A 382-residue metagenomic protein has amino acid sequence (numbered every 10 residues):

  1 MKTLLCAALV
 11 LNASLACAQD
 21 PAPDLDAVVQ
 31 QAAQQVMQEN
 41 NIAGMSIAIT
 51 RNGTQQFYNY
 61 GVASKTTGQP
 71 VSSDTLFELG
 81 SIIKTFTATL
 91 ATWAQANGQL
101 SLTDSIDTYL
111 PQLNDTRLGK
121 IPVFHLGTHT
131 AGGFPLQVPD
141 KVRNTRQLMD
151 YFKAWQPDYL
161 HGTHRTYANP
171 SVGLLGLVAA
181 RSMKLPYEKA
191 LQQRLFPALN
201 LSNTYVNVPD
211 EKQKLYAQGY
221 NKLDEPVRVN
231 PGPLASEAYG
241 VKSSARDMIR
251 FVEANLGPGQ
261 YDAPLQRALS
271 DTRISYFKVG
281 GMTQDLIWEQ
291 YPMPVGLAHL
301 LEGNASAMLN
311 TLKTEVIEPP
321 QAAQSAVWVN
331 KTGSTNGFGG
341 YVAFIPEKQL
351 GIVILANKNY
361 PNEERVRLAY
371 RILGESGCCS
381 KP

Functional and structural regions predicted by a protein language model:
M1-A7: Sec-dependent signal peptide recognition, specifically the positively charged N-region followed immediately by
A13-L15: N-terminal signal peptide c-region/cleavage motif recognized by signal peptidases
A22-F77, S101, T108, R146-D150 (+1 more regions): Short, conserved catalytic-motif segment at the N-terminal edge
Q38-S46, T66-L126, P157-S171, S236-Y239 (+2 more regions): Short active-site loop at a secondary-structure junction that contains or immediately precedes the catalytic residue(s)
F57, S64, T116-V329, S334: Short, surface-exposed loop or secondary-structure junction motifs that flank catalytic or metal-binding residues
G280-M282, M293-P294, N359-P382: Short, gly/Ser/Thr-rich active-site loops of penicillin-recognizing serine hydrolases
K331, G339-F344, K348-K358: Short, well-ordered beta-strand elements
